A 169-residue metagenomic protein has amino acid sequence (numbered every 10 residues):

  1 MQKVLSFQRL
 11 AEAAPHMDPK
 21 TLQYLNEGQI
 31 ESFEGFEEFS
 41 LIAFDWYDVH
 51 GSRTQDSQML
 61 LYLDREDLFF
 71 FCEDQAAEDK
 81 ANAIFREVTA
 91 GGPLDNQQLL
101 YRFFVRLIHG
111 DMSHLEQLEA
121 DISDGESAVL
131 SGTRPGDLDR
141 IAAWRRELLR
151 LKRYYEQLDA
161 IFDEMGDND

Functional and structural regions predicted by a protein language model:
M1-N168: Peripheral, non-transmembrane regulatory/ligand-interaction domains of membrane transport proteins
